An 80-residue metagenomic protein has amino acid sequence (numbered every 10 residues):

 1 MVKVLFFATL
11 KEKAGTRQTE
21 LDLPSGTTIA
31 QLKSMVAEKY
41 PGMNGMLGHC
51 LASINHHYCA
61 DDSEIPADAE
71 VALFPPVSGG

Functional and structural regions predicted by a protein language model:
V2-Q18: Eukaryote-biased recognition of intrinsically disordered, low-complexity regulatory segments
V4, L32, D68: Residue-level signal for inorganic ion chemistry
A8, K33, P75: A cross-family signal for key residues in well-ordered alpha-helices that form functional helical elements
K11, M43-N44, S63: Short secondary-structure boundary/capping segments
A14, Q31, D62: Short acidic, gly/pro-rich beta-turn/loop elements at beta-sheet edges and active-site/ligand-binding grooves
R17-L47, L51-I54: Compact, glycine-rich, soluble single-domain proteins
H49, S53-G80: C-terminal structural segments of small proteins and small subunits
